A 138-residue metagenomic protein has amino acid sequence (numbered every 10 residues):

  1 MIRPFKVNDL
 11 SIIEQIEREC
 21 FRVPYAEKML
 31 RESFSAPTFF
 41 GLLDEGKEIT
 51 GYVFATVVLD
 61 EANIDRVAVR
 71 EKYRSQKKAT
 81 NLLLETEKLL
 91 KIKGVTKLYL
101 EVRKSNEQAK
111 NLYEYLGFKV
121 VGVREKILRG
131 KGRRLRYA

Functional and structural regions predicted by a protein language model:
P4-R74, L83-E85, L89, K93 (+1 more regions): Acetyl-CoA-dependent GNAT
F40-G41, T96-Y99, R103-E107, K126-A138: C-terminal "cap" of GNAT-fold acetyltransferases
L82, N106-A109: Conserved short alpha-helix immediately C-terminal to the canonical SAM/SAH-binding motif I of Rossmann-like
Y113, F118: Conserved active-site tyrosine of GNAT-family acetyltransferases
